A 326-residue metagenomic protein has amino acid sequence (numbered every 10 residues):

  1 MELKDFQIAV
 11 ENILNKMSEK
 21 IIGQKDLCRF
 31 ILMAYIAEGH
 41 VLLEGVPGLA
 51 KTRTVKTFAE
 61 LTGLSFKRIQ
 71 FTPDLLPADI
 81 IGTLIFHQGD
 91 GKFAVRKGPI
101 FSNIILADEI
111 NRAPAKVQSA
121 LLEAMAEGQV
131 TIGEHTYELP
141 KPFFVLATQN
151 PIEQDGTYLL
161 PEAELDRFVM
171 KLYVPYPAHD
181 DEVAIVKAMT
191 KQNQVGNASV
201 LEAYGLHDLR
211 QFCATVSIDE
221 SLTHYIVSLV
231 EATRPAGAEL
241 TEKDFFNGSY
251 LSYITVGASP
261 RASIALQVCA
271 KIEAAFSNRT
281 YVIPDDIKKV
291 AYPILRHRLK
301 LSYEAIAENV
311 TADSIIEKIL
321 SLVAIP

Functional and structural regions predicted by a protein language model:
L3-Q7, K20, K171-G248, F276-T280 (+3 more regions): Conserved C-terminal "switch" segment of AAA+ ATPases
K4-L49: Pre-Walker A (pre-P-loop) alpha-helix and adjacent loop at the N terminus of AAA/AAA+ ATPase modules, a conserved
R29-M33, F86-L106: Conserved alpha-helical scaffold flanking the Walker A/P-loop in AAA+ ATPase domains
Y35-T72: Walker A/P-loop
V41, I105, F143: Conserved beta-strand position immediately N-terminal to the Walker
G45, D108-E109, A120: Walker B catalytic acidic pair
H87-G91, E109, A113-V117, M125-V216 (+1 more regions): Canonical AAA+ ATPase core
E239-P326: C-terminal engagement/docking regions of AAA+ P-loop ATPases
